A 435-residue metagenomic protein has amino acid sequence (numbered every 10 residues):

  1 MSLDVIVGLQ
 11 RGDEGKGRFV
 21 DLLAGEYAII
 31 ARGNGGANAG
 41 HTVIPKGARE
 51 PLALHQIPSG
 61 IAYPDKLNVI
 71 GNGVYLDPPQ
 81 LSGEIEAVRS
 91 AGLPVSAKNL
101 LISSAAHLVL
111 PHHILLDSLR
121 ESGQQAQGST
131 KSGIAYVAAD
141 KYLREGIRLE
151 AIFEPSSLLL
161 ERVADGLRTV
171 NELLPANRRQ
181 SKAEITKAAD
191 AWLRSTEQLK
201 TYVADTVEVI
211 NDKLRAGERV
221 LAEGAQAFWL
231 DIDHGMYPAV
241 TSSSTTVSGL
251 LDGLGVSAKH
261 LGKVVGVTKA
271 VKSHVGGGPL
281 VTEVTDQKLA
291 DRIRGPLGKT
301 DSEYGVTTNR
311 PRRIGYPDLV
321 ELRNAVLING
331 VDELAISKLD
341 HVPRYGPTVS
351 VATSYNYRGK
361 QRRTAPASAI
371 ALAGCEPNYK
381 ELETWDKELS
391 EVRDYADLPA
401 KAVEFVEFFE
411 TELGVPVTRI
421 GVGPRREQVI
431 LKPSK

Functional and structural regions predicted by a protein language model:
M1-K435: Non-transmembrane, aqueous-exposed alpha-helical and coiled segments at domain scale
